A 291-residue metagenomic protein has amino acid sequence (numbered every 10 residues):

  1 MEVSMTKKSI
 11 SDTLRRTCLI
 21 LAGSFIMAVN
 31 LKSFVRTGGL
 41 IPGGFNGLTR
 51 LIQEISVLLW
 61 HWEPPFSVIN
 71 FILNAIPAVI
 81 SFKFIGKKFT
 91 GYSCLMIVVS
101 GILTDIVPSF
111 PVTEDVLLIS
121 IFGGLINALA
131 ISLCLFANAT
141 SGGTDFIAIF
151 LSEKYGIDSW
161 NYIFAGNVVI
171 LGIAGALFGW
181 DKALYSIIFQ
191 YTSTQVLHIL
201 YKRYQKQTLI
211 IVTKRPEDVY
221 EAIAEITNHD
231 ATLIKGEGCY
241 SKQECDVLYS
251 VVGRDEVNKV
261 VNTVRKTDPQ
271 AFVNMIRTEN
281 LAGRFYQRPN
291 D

Functional and structural regions predicted by a protein language model:
E2, K32, W60, E153 (+5 more regions): Positively charged, small/polar-rich N-terminal and surface patches that mediate targeting and assembly and bind
E2-K214: Core subunits and conserved enzymes of cellular information-processing and envelope-translocation systems across
